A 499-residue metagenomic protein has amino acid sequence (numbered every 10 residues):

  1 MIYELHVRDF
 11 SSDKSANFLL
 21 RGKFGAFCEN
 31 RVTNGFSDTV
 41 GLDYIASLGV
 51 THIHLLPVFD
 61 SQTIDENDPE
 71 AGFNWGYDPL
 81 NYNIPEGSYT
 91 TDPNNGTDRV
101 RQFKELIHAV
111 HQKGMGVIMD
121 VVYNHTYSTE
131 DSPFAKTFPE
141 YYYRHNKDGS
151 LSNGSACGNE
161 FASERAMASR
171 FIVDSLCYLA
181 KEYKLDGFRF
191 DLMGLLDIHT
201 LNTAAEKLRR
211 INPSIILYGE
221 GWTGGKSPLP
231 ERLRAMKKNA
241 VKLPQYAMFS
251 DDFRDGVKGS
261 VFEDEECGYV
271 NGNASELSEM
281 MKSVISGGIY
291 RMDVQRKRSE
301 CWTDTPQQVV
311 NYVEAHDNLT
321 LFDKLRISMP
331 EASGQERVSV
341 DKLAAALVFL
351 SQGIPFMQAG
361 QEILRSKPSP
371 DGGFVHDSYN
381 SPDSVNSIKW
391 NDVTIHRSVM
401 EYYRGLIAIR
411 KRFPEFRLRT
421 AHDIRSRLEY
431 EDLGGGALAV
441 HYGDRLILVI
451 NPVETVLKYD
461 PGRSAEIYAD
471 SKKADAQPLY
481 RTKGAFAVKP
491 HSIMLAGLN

Functional and structural regions predicted by a protein language model:
M1-Y3, R8, Q335-V338, F349 (+3 more regions): Carbohydrate-interacting/catalytic domains
Y3, I53, V117-M119, F188 (+3 more regions): Hydrophobic faces of well-ordered beta-strands that scaffold small-molecule active sites in alpha/beta enzyme cores
R8-Y183, D197, L201-N212, I216: Substrate-binding/active-site clefts of carbohydrate-active enzymes
S11-S12, S61-D65, N124-T129, L195-H199 (+4 more regions): Flexible loop/turn segments at secondary-structure boundaries
S15-N34, K324-Q335, S378-S384: A solvent-exposed, charged loop/short amphipathic helix patch at secondary-structure junctions
L42-S47, I107, L176-A180, A205 (+5 more regions): Non-transmembrane alpha-helical segments in soluble domains of secreted/periplasmic/extracellular proteins
G187-M193: Short catalytic-loop micro-motif centered on adjacent basic/acidic residues
A205-E206, R210-P370, Y379-S381, L428 (+2 more regions): Conserved alpha/beta catalytic core and glycan-binding cleft of carbohydrate-active enzymes
